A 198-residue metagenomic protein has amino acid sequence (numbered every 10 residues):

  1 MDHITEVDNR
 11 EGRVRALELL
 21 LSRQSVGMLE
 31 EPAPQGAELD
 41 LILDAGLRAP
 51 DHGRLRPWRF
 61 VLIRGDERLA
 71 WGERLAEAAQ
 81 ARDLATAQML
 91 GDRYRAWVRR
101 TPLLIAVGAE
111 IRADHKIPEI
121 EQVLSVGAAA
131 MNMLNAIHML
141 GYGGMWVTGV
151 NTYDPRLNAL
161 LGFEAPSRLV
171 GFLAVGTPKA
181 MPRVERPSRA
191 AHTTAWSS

Functional and structural regions predicted by a protein language model:
M1-R100, S197-S198: N-terminal amphipathic, basic helical "cap/leader" segment at the start of enzyme domains
L19, W97, L104-A106, F172-A174 (+1 more regions): Conserved hydrophobic/aromatic beta-strand scaffold that supports enzyme active sites
G46, I105, I111-A159: Small-aliphatic-rich amphipathic alpha-helix that forms the alpha element of a beta-alpha
H52-L55, A96-R99, H138-M139, L161-P166 (+1 more regions): Solvent-exposed alpha-helices and their adjacent loops that cap or buttress functional pockets in soluble metabolic
G65-A70, A76-A78, I111-A113, Y153-P155 (+1 more regions): Short, charged/polar surface micro-motifs in flexible loops or helix N-caps
P102-L104, G144, R168-V170: Structural motif
L160-R186: A glycine-rich helix N-cap at a beta->alpha junction
R183-S198: Phosphate/diphosphate-binding glycine-rich loops and adjacent basic-rich segments that engage nucleotide
